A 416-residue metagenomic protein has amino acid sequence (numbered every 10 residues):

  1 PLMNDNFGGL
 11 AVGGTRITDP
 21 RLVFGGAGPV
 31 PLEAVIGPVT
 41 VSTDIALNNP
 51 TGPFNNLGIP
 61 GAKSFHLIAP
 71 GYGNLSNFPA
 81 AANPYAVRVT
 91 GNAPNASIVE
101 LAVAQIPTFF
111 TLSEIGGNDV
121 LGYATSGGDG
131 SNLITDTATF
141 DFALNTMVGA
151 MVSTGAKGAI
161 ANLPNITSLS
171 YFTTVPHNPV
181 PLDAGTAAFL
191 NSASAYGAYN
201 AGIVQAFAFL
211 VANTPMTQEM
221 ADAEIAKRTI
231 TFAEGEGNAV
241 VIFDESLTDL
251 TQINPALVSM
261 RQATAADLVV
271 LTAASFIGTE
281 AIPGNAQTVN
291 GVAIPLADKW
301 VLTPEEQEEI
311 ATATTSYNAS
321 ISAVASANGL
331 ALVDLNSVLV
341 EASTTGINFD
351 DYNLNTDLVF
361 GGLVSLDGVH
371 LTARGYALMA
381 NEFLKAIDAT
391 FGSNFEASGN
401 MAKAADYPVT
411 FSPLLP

Functional and structural regions predicted by a protein language model:
P1-P416: Conserved active-site regions of diverse hydrolases
